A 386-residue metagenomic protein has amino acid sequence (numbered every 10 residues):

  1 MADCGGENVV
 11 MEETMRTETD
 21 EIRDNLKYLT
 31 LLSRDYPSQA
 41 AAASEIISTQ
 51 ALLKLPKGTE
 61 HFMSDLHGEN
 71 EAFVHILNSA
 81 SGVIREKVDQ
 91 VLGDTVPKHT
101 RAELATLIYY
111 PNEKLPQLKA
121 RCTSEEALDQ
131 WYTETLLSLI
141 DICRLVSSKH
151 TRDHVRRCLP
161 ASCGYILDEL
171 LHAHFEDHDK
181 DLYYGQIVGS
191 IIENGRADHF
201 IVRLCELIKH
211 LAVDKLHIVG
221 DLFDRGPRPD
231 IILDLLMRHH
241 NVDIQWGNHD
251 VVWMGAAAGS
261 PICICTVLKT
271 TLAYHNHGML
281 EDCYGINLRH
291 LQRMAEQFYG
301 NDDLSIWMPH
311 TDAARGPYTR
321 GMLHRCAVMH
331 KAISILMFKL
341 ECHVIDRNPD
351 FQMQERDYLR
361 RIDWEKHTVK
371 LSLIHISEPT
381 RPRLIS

Functional and structural regions predicted by a protein language model:
E45-K57, C205-K215, R228-R238: A short acidic-Thr-Gly-centered motif at the start of a beta-strand
D65, D221, N248: Divalent metal-coordination and catalytic microenvironments
H67-A72, F223-R228: Short acidic, Gly/Ser-rich segments with clustered Asp/Glu that frequently serve as metal-coordination loops in enzyme
I76-V83, I232-L236, A257-L268: Short secondary-structure boundary/capping segments
L92-I142, A273-L373: Non-catalytic, alpha-helical, charged scaffold/linker segments that couple or flank catalytic or architectural cores
Q117-C205, L211: Low-complexity, highly charged intrinsically disordered N-terminal segments that act as targeting/localization
V242-G255, S260-A273: Hydrophobic or amphipathic alpha-helical targeting/insertion segments
I374-S386: Single conserved hydrophobic/aromatic residue that forms the stacking wall/gate of nucleotide- or nucleobase-binding
